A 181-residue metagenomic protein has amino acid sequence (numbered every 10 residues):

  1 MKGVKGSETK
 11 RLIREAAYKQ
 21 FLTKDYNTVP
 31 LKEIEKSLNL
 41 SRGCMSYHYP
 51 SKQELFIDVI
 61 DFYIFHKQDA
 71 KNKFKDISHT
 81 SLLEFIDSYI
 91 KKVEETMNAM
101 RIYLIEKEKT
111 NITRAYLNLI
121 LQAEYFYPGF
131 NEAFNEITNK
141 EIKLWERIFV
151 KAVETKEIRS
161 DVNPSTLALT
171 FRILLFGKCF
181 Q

Functional and structural regions predicted by a protein language model:
M1-E8: N-terminal intrinsically disordered/low-complexity leader segments
E8, L12, A16, Q20-F62: Helix-turn-helix
L12, A16-T23, A70, Y116-L119 (+2 more regions): Solvent-exposed, amphipathic alpha-helical segments
P50-E54, D58, D76, L121 (+1 more regions): Residues in soluble alpha-helical coiled-coils and helical-bundle/repeat scaffolds
K52, V59, Y63, K67 (+6 more regions): Hydrophobic/aromatic residues within well-ordered alpha-helical segments
D58, N72-N111, P164-F171: Hydrophobic alpha-helical connector segments
D87, E108-E124, P128-E154, T166: Amphipathic alpha-helical packing segments from all-alpha helical-bundle domains
